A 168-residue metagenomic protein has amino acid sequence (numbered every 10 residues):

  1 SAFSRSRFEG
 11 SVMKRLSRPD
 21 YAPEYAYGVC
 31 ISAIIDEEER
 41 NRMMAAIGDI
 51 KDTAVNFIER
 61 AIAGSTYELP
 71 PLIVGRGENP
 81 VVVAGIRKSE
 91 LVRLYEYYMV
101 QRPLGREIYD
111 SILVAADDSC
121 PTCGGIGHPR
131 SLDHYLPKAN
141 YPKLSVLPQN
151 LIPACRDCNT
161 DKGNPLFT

Functional and structural regions predicted by a protein language model:
F8, V12-P103: N-terminal accessory alpha/beta regions
Y25, E59, C120-P121, L144-P148 (+1 more regions): Generic alpha-helix signal with a bias toward terminal, lower-confidence helices and secondary-structure junctions
N79, V83, I108, C120-G124 (+1 more regions): Short, flexible coil/linker segments at or flanking structured domains
E96-Y109, D133-N140: Short Cys/His-rich Zn2+-coordinating modules
Y109-S131, C155: Short cysteine-rich loop/turn motifs with clustered Cys
G127-T168: Glycine- and acidic-residue-rich phosphate-binding/metal-coordinating active-site segment common to enzymes that handle
